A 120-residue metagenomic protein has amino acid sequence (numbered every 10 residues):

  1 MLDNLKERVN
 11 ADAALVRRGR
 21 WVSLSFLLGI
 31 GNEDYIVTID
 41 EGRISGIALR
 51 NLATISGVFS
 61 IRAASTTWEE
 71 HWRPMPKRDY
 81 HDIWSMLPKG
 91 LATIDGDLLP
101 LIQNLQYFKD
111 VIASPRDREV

Functional and structural regions predicted by a protein language model:
M1-V120: Feature captures hydrophobic
